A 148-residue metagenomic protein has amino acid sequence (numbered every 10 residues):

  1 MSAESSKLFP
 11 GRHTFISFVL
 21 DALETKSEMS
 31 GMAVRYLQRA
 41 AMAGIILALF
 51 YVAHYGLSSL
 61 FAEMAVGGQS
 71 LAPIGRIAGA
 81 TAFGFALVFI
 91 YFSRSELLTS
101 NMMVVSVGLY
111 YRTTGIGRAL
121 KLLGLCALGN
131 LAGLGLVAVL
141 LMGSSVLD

Functional and structural regions predicted by a protein language model:
S2-D148: Alpha-helical transmembrane segments and their helix-helix packing motifs
